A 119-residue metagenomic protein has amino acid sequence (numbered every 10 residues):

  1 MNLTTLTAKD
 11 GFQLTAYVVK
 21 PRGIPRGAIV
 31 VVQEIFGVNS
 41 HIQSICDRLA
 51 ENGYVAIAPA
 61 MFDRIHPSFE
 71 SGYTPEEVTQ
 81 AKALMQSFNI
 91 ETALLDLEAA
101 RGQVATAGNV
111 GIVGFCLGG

Functional and structural regions predicted by a protein language model:
M1-G119: N-terminal cap/leader regions of alpha/beta-hydrolase-fold enzymes, predominantly small-molecule hydrolases
